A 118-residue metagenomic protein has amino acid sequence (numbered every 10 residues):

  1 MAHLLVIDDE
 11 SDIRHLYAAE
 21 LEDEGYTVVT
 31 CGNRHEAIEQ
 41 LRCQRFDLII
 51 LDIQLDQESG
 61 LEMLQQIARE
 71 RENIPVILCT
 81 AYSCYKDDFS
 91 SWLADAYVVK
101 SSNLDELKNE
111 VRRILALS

Functional and structural regions predicted by a protein language model:
R14, D56: The feature encodes the CheY-like receiver
H15-D23: Charged docking surfaces used in two-component/phosphorelay signaling
G25-G32, Q40: Short hydrophobic/Thr-rich beta-strand motif most characteristic of the beta2 strand and flanking loop of CheY-like
N33, S59-E62: Acidic catalytic/metal-coordinating carboxylates
E39, L61-E72: Short amphipathic alpha-helix used as the core "switch/output" element in two-component signaling
D52: Active-site residues of response regulator receiver
E62, Y82-K100, D105-N109: Alpha4 helix (beta4-alpha4-beta5 surface) of REC/receiver domains from two-component response regulators
I77-C79: Hydrophobic/aromatic residues positioned on beta-strands within the core alpha/beta folds
